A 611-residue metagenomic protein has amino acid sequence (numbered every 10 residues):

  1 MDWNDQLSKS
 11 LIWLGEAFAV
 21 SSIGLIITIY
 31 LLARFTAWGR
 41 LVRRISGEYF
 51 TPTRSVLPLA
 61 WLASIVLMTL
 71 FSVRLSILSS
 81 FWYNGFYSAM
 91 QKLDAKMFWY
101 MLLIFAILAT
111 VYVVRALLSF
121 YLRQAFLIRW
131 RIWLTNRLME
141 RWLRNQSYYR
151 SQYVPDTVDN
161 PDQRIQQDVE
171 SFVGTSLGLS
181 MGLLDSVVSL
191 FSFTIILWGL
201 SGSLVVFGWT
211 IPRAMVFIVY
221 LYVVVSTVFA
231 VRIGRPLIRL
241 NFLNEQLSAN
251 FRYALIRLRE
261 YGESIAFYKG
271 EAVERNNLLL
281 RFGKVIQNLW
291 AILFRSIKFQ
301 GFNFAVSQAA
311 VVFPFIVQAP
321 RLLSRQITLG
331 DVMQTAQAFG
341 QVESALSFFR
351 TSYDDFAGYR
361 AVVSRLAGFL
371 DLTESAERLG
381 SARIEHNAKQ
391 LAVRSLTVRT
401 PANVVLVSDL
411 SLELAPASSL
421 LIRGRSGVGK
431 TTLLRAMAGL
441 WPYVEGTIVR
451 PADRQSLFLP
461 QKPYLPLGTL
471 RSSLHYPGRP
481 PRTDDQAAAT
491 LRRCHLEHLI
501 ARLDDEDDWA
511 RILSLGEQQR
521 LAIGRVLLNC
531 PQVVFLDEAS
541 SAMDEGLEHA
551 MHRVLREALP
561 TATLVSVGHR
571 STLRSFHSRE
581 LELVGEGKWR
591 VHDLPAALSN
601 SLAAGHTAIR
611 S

Functional and structural regions predicted by a protein language model:
M1-S76, Y83-F105, S119-R123, Y149-V187 (+6 more regions): Membrane-integrated ABC transporters
L67, L78, I107, V111 (+5 more regions): A hydrophobic transmembrane-helix motif
F126, G234-I238, L247-F251, S264-G270 (+3 more regions): Cytosolic ends of transmembrane helices, especially the final helix of ABC transmembrane type-1 domains
T157-V158, F267, S364-L421, V444-A452 (+2 more regions): Primarily ABC-family ATPase nucleotide-binding module
E170-T175, R239-E260, A266-F313, D355-G358 (+1 more regions): An intracellular "coupling" helix at the cytosolic face of ABC transporter transmembrane type-1 domains
A438: Helix-to-loop junction immediately C-terminal to a conserved catalytic motif
P463-D508: Conserved "ABC signature" C-loop
S473, D505-L602: ABC-family ATPase nucleotide-binding domain "signature/switch" substructure
